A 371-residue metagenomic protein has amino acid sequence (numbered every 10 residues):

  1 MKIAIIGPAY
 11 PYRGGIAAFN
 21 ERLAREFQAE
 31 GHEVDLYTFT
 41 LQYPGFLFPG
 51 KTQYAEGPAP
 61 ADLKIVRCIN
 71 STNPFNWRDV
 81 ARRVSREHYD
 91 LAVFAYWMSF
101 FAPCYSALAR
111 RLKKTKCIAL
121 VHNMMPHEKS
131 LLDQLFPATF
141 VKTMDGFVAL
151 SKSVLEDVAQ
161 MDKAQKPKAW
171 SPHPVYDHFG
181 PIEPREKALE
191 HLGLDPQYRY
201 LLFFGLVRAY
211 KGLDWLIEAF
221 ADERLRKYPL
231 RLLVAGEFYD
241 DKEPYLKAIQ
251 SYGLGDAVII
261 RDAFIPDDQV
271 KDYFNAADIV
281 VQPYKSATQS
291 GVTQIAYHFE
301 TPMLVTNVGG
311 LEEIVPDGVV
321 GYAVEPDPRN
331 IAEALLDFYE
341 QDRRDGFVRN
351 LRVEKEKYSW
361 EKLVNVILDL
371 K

Functional and structural regions predicted by a protein language model:
G7-R13, R25-R86, V154, K168 (+1 more regions): N-terminal strand-loop element at the rim of the active site of nucleotide-sugar-dependent glycosyltransferases
K142-I182, D369: Donor nucleotide-sugar binding/catalytic pocket of nucleotide-sugar-dependent glycosyltransferases
G180-L194: A short helix/loop element that forms part of the nucleotide-sugar donor recognition site in Leloir-type
L194-K211, I217-F220, L232-L233: Conserved donor-binding/catalytic core segment of Leloir-type glycosyltransferases
E243-K271: Nucleotide-activated donor-binding/catalytic signature segment of Leloir-type glycosyltransferases, i.e., the conserved
D272-T288, T301: Acidic donor-binding loop of glycosyltransferase active sites
A296, P302-V305, V315: Short hydrophobic beta-strand element within catalytic cores of glycosyltransferases and related nucleotide-activated
D317-R329, L335-D342: Conserved acidic donor-binding segment of nucleotide-sugar-dependent glycosyltransferases
